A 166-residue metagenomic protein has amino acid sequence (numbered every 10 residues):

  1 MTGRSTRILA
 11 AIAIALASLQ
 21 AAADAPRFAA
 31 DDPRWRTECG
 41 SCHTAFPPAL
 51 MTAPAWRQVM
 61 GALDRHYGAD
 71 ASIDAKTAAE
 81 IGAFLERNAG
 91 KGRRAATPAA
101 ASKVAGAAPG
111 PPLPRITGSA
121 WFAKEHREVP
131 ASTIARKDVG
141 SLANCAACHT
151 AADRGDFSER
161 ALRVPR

Functional and structural regions predicted by a protein language model:
M1-L9: Bacterial N-terminal signal peptides that target proteins for export
I8-L16: Sec-dependent N-terminal signal peptides
S18-A22: N-terminal signal peptide c-region/cleavage motif recognized by signal peptidases
D24-E80, G90-G92, A99-R166: Sequence context surrounding c-type heme c attachment/ligation sites in exported
